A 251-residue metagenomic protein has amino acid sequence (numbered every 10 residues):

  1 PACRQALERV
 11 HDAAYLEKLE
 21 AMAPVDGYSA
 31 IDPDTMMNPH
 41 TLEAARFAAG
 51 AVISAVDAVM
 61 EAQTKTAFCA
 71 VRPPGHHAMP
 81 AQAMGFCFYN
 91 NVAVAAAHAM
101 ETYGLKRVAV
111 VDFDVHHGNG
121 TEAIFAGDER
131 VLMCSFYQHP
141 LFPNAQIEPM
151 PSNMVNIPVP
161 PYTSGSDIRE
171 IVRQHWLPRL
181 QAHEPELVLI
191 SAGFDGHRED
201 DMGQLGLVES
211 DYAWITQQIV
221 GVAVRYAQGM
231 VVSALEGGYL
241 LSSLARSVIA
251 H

Functional and structural regions predicted by a protein language model:
P1-H251: HDAC/HDAC-like amidohydrolase catalytic core signature
